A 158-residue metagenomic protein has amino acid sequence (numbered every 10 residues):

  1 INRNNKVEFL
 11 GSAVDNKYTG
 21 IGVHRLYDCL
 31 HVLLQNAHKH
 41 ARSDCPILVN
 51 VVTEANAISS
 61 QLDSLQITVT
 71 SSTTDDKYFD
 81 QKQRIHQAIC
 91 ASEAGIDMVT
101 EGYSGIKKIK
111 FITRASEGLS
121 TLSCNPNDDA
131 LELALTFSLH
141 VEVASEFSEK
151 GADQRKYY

Functional and structural regions predicted by a protein language model:
N2-D15: Conserved transmitter core of two-component histidine kinases
N5-V7, Q61-I67, L131: Short beta-strand element(s) in the Bergerat
D15-V23: Conserved catalytic segment of the transmitter module in two-component histidine kinases, centered on the HATPase_c
G22-V52, K110-I112: Conserved ATP-binding N-box helix of the HATPase_c
N56-K108, E146-S148: Glycine-rich/acidic phosphate-handling loop/turn and adjacent ATP-lid/helix of nucleotide-binding kinase/ATPase domains
I106-T121: Conserved glycine-/histidine-rich ATP-lid loop and adjacent helix of the Bergerat-fold HATPase_c
S120-D128: Short hydrophobic beta-strand elements within the C-terminal catalytic ATPase subdomain
N127-Y158: C-terminal end segment of the histidine kinase catalytic
